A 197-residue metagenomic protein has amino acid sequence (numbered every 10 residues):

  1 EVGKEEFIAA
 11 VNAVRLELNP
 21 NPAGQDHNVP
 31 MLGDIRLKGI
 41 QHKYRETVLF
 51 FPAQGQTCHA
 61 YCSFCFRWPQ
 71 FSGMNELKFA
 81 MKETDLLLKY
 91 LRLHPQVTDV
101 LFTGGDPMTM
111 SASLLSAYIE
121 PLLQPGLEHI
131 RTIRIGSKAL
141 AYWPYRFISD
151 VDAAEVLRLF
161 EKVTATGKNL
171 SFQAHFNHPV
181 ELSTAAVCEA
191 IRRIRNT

Functional and structural regions predicted by a protein language model:
E1-K43: Flexible, acidic/Gly-rich N-terminal and inter-domain linker regions that tether and position cofactor-handling modules
G33-C65: N-terminal pre-triad scaffold of radical SAM enzymes
Q41-T47, W68-V100, A117-Y118: Conserved alpha-helical substructure of the radical SAM core
L49-F51, L101-G104: Short glycine-rich or small-residue beta-strand-to-loop segments that form or flank ligand, phosphate, metal/Fe-S
G55, S72, P107-T109: Short strand->helix junction
A60-F64, G73-L77, A185-A186: A short secondary-structure junction signal
D85-P95, D99, M108-T197: Conserved AdoMet/S-adenosylmethionine-binding subsite of the radical SAM
